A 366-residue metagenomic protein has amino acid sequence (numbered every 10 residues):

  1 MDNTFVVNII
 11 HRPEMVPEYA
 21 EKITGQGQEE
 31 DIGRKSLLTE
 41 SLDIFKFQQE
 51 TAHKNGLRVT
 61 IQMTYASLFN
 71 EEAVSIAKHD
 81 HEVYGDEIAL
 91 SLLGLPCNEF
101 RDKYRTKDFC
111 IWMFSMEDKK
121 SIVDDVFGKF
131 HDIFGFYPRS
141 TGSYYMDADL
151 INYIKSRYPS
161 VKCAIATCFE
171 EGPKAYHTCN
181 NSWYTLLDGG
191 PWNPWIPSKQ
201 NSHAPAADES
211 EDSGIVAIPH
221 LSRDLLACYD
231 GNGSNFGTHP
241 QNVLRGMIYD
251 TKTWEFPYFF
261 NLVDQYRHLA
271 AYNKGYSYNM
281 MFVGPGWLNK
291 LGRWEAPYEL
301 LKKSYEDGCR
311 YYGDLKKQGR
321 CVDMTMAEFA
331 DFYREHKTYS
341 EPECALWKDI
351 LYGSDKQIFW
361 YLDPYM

Functional and structural regions predicted by a protein language model:
M1-E82, M280, K356-P364: Active-site beta->alpha N-cap acidic-glycine motif
D2-F5, K54-T60, V83-E87, G135-P138 (+3 more regions): Loop/turn elements at helix/coil->beta-strand transitions in domains of secreted/extracellular proteins
P17-K35, Y104-W112, F236-T251, W294: A solvent-exposed, charged loop/short amphipathic helix patch at secondary-structure junctions
K35-L42, Q62-S75, N98, G142-I151 (+2 more regions): Acidic-and-aromatic substrate-binding clefts and catalytic sites of carbohydrate-active enzymes
S36, L42-A52, Y137, A148 (+1 more regions): Catalytic grooves of carbohydrate-active enzymes
Y65-Y145, S210-P240, G275-G292: Metal-dependent polysaccharide deacetylase catalytic core of the NodB/CE4 family, i.e., the active-site-bearing domain
D118-S198: Catalytic domains of cell-wall/extracellular-matrix polysaccharide-remodeling enzymes, centered on de-N-acetylation
E343-M366: Beta-strand-rich N-terminal accessory domains
